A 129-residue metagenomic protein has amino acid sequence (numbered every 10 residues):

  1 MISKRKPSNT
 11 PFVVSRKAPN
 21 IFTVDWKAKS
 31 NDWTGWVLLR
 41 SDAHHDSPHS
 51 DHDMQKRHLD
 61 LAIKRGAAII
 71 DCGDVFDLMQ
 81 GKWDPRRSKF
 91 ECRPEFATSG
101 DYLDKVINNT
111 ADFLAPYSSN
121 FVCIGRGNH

Functional and structural regions predicted by a protein language model:
M1-K27: Short glycine- and acidic-rich boundary segments immediately preceding or forming the N-terminal edge of structured
R5, N31-T34, R40, H45-H129: Core catalytic region of metal-dependent phosphoesterases/phosphodiesterases, especially metallo-beta-lactamase-like
